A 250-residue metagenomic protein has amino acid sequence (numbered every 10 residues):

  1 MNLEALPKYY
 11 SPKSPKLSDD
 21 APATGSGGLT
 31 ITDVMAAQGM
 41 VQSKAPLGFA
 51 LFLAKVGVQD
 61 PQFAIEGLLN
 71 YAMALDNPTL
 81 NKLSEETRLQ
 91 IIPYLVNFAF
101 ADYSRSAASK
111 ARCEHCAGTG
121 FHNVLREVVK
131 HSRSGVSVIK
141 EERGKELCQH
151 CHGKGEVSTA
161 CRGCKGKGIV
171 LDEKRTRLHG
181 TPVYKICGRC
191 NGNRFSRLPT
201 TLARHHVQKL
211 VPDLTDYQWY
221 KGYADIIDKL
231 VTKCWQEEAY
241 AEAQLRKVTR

Functional and structural regions predicted by a protein language model:
M1-K130: N-terminal alpha-helical interaction blocks
S109-R112, G144-L147, V157-A160, V183-I186: Short metal-coordination and nucleic-acid-contact micro-motifs, chiefly zinc-binding Cys/His arrays
A117-G120, H152-G155, K165-G168, N191-R194: Cys/His-coordinated zinc-binding microdomains
H122-N123, V157-S158, V170-L171, S196-P199: Short, non-ligating residues that shape and space the ligands of small metal-coordination modules and catalytic
K130-V138, K145-H150: Eukaryote-skewed repeat-based solenoidal scaffolds used as protein-protein interaction platforms, primarily
G135-E142, K174-Y184: Short linker/helix segments within small regulatory modules
G163, I169-V170, G180: Transmembrane helical hairpin unit
I186-C187, S196-R250: Alpha-helical oligomerization segments
